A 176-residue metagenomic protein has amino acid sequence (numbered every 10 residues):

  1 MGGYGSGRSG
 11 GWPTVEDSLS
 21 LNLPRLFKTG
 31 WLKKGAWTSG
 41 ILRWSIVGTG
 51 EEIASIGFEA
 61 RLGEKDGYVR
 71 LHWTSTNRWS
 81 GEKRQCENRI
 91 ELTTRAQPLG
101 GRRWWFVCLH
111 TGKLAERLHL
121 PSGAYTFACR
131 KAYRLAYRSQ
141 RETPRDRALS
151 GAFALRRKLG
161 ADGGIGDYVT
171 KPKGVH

Functional and structural regions predicted by a protein language model:
M1-T94: N-terminal alpha-helical interaction blocks
D66-R70, R103, A124-T126: A generic structural signal for beta-strand entry/edge sites
R89-R102, R117-G123: Short, flexible, mixed-charge glycine/proline-rich loop motifs that serve as phosphate/nucleic-acid-contacting
V107-T111, S122-L135: Cysteine-rich micro-motifs
A115-P121, S139-E142: Short Cys/His-rich "knuckle" micro-motifs
Y133-L149: Short metal-binding segments enriched for Cys and/or His
A154-V175: TOPRIM metal-binding catalytic domain and adjacent DNA-binding surface shared by DnaG-type primases
